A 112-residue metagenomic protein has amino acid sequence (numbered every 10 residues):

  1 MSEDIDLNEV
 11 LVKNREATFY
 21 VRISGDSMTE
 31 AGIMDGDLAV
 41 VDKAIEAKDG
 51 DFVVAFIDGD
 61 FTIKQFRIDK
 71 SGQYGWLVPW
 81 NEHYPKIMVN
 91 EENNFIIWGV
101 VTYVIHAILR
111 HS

Functional and structural regions predicted by a protein language model:
M1-S112: Acidic/glycine-rich C-terminal interaction modules and beta/coil loop segments that lie outside canonical DNA-binding
